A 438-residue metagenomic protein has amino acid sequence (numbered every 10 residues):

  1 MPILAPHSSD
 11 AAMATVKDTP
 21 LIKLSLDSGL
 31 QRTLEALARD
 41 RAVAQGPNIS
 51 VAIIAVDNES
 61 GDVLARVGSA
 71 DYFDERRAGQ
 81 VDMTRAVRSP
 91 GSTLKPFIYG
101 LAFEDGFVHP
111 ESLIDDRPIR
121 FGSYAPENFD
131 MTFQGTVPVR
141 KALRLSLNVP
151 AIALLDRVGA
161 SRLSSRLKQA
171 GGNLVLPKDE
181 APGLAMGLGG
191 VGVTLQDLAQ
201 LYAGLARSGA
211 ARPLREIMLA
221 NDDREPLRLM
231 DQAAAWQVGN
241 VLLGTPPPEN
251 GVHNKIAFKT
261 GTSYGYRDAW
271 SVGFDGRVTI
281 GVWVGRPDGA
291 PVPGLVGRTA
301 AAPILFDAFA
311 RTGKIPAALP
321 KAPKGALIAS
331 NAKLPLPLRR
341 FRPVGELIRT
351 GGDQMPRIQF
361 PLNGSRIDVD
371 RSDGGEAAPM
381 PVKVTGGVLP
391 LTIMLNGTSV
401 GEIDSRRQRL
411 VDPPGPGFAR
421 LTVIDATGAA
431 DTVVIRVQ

Functional and structural regions predicted by a protein language model:
M1-P2, A11-R88, S92-L94, D105-S112 (+8 more regions): Periplasmic/cell-envelope proteins involved in peptidoglycan metabolism and beta-lactam response
P2-A14, V108-S164, D222-G244: Conserved catalytic neighborhood of penicillin-recognizing serine enzymes
L4, A257-Q438: Soluble, non-transmembrane domains of envelope/secretory-pathway proteins that act on or interact with carbohydrate
D18-S25, Q80-R88, P126-D130, P138 (+4 more regions): Second-shell loop/turn segments in exported
L24-Q45, I53-A55, R66, D74-M83 (+3 more regions): A penicillin-recognizing enzyme superfamily signal
G29-Q31, E59-S60, A70-D74, S89 (+10 more regions): Solvent-exposed loop/turn segments at secondary-structure junctions within structured extracellular/periplasmic domains
V56-Y72, F103-F107, I119, G135 (+6 more regions): Glycine-rich, acidic and aromatic/proline-enriched surface loops and short helix-turn segments that act as binding
A125-N128, G159-Y202, G209: Mid-domain, small-residue-enriched loop/turn segments at the edges of structured enzyme/sensor domains
